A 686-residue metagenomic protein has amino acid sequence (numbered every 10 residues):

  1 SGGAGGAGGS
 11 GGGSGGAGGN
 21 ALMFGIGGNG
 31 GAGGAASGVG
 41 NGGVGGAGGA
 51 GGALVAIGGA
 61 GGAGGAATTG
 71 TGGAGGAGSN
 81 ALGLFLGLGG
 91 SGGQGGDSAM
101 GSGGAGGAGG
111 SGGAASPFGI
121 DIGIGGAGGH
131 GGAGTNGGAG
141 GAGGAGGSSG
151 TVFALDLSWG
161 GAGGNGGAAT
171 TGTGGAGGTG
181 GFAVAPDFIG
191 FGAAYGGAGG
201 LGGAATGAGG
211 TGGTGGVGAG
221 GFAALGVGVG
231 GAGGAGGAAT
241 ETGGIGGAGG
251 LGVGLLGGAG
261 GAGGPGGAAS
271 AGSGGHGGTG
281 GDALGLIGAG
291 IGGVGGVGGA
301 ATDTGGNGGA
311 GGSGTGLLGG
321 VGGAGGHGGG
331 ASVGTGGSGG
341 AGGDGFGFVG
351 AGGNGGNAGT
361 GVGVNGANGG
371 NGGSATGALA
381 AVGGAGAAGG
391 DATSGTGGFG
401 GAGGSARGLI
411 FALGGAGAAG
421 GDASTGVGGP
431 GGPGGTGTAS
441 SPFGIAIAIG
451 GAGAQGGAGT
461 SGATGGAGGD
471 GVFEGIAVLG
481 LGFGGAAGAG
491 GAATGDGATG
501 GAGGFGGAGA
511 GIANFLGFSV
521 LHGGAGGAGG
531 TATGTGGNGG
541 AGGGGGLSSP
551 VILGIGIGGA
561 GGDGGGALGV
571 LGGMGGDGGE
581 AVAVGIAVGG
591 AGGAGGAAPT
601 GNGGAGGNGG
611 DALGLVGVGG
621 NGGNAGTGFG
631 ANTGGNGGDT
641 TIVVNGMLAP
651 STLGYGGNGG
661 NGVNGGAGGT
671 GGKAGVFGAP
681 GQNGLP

Functional and structural regions predicted by a protein language model:
S1-P686: Glycine-centric low-complexity repeats
